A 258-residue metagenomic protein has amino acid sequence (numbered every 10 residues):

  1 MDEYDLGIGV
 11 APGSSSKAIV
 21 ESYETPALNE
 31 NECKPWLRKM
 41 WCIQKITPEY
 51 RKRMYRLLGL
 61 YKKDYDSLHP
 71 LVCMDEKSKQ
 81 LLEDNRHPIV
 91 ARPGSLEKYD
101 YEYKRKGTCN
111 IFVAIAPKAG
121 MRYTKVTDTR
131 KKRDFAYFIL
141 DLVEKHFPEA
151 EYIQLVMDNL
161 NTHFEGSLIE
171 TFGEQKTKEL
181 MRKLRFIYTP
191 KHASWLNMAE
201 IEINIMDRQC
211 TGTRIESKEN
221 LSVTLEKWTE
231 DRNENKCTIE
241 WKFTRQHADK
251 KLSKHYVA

Functional and structural regions predicted by a protein language model:
M1-V20, D64: A short, amphipathic alpha-helix used for macromolecular contacts
L6, V10, M54-R133, Y137-L140 (+1 more regions): Extended, low-complexity cationic-aromatic segments
V20-C33: Major-groove recognition helix of helix-turn-helix-like DNA-binding domains
K45, N85, N220-A258: C-terminal domain-tail junction helix/linker
K98-Y103, K176-M198, R214-I215: RNase H-like polynucleotidyl transferase catalytic core
D134-Q154: Short, basic/hydrophobic alpha-helical segments
A150-F164: Acidic/histidine-rich, metal-coordinating catalytic segments
K191, A199-K218, D231-N233: Active-site proximal helix-loop segment of RNase H-like, two-metal nucleases, encompassing DDE(D)
